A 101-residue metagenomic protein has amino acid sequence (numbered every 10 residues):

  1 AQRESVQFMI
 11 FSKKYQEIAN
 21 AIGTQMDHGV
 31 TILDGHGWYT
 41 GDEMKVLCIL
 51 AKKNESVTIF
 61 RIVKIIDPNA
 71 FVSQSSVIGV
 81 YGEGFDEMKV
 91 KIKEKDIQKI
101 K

Functional and structural regions predicted by a protein language model:
A1-K101: Positively charged, small/polar-rich N-terminal and surface patches that mediate targeting and assembly and bind
